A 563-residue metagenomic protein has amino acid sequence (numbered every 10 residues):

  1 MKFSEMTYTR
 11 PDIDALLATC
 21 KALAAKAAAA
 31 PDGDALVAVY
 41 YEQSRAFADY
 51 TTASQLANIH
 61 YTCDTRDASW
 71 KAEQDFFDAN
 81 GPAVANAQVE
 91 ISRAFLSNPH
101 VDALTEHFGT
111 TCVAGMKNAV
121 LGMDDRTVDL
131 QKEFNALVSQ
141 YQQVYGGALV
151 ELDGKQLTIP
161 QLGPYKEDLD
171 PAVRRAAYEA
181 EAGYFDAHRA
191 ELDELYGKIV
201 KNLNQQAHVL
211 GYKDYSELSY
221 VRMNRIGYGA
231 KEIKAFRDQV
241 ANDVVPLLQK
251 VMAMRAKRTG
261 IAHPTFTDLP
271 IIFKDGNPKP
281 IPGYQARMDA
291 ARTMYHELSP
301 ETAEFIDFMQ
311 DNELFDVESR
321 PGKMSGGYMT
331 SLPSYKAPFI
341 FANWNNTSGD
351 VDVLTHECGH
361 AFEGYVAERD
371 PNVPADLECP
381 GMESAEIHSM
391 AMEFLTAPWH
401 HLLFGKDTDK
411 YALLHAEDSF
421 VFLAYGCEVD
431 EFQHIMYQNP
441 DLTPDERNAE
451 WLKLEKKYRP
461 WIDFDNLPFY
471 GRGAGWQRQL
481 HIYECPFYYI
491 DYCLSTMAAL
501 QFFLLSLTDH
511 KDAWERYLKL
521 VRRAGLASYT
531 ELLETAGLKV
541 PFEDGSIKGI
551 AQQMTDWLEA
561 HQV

Functional and structural regions predicted by a protein language model:
M1-P278: A well-structured
T110, G115-K117, G227, E318 (+7 more regions): C-terminal, non-catalytic "cap/extension" segments appended to globular domains
G122-M123, E181-H188, Y228-K234, L269-P280 (+4 more regions): Glycine- and acidic
Y196-K213, V251-R255, G359-R369, M390-D407: Long, well-ordered alpha-helical segments
A230-K231, M254, R258, L298-E301 (+4 more regions): Inter-helical turn/loop segments and adjacent helix faces that build the functional surface of alpha-helical bundle
N242-D243, A367-E368, C379-D407, H415-A416 (+2 more regions): Post-HExxH zinc-binding segment in Zn-dependent metallohydrolases
K274-S334, T347-S348: Auxiliary, metal-adjacent structural segments of Zn-dependent hydrolase domains
A342-E368, S389-M390, F394, F432 (+1 more regions): Active-site recognition of the HExxH zinc-binding catalytic motif
